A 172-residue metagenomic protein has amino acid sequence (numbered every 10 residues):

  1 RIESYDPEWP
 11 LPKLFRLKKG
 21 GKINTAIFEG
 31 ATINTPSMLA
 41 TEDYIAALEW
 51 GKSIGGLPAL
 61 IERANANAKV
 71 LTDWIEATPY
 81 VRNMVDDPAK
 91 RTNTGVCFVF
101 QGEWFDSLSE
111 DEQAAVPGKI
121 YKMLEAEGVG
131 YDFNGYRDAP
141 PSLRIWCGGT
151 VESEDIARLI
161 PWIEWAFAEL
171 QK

Functional and structural regions predicted by a protein language model:
R1-W74, D87: Active-site C-terminal subdomain of aminotransferase-like
E49, A157-E164, A168: Amphipathic, non-transmembrane alpha-helical secondary structure
I54-G56, T78-M84, Q171-K172: Surface-exposed helix-capping loop/turn segments at secondary-structure junctions
E76, Y80-E154, R158: Conserved C-terminal alpha-helix-loop-beta "cap" of PLP-dependent enzymes that closes/shapes the active-site mouth
L124-Y131, I163-Q171: A common structural junction motif
